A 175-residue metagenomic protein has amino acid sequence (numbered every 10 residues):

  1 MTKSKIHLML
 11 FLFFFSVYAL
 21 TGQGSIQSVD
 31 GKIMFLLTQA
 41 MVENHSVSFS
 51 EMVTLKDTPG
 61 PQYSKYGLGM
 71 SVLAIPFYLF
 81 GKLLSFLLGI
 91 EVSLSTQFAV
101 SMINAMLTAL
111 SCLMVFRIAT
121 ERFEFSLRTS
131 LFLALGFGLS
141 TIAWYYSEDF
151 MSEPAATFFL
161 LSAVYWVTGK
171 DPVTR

Functional and structural regions predicted by a protein language model:
K3-G31, Q39, L139-S140: Transmembrane signal-anchor helices characteristic of membrane glycosylation enzymes that use polyprenol
S4-L12, F86-L94, L110-L139, T157-F158 (+1 more regions): Transmembrane-helix signature of polytopic, membrane-embedded enzymes that assemble or transfer cell-envelope glycans
L12-F15, L68, V72, M102-M106 (+4 more regions): Residue-level signature of the transmembrane alpha-helical core of multi-pass small-molecule transporters
I33-K65, G69, L79-L87: Extracytosolic helix-loop segments that constitute the early lumenal/periplasmic catalytic or substrate-binding loops
T38, L73, M102, A119 (+1 more regions): Generic structural signal for small/hydrophobic residues in well-ordered secondary structure, especially within
Y145-A155: Short acidic/glycine- and proline-prone juxtamembrane loop motifs at membrane-interface regions of multi-pass membrane
